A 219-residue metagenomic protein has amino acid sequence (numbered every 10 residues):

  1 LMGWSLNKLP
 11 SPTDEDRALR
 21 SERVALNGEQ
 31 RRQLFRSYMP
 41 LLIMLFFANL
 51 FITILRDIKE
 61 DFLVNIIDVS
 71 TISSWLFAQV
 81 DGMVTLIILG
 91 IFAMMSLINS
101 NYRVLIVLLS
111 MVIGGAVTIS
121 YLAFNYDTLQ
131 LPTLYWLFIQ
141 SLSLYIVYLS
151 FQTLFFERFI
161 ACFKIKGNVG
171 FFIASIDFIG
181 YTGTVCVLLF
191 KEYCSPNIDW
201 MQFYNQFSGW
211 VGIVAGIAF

Functional and structural regions predicted by a protein language model:
L1, L189-I217: A membrane-interface helix-boundary motif in multi-pass transporters
L1-F47, E60, N65, V69 (+1 more regions): Intracellular loop-helix junctions on the cytosolic face of multi-pass helical membrane proteins
M39-L42, V64-I87, N168-F172: Loop-to-transmembrane helix entry
F47-R56: Conserved extracellular-gate-facing transmembrane-helix segments in secondary transporters
S73-S100, G115-T118: Transmembrane alpha-helices of Major Facilitator/SLC transporters
Y102-L149: C-terminal transmembrane helical hairpin of 12-TM major facilitator-type secondary transporters
I146-K164: Intracellular juxtamembrane helix-capping segments at the cytosolic ends of symmetry-related transmembrane helices
F159-S195: A late C-terminal transmembrane helix in Major Facilitator Superfamily
